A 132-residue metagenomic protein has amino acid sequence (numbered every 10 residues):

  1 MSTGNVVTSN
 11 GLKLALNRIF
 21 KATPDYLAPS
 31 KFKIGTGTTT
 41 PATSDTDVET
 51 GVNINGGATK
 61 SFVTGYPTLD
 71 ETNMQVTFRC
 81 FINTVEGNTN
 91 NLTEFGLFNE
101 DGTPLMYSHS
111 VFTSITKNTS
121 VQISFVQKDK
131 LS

Functional and structural regions predicted by a protein language model:
M1-T93, N99-S132: Small cysteine-rich, disulfide-bonded extracellular modules of the LU/uPAR three-finger superfamily and closely related
